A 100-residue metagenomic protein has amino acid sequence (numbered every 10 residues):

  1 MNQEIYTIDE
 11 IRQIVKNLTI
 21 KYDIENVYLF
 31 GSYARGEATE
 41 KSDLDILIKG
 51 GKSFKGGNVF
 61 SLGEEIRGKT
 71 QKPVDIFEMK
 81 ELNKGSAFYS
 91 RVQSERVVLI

Functional and structural regions predicted by a protein language model:
M1-N26, A34-E40, G51-I100: Catalytic core of pol beta-like nucleotidyltransferases
L29: Conserved histidines in hydrophobic membrane contexts and catalytic metal-binding motifs
S42-L44: Change "...and in nucleic-acid phosphodiester-cleaving endonucleases..." to "...and in nucleic-acid processing enzymes
L47-K49: Short hydrophobic/aromatic beta-strand micro-patches that form the beta-sheet surface supporting nucleotide- or nucleic
